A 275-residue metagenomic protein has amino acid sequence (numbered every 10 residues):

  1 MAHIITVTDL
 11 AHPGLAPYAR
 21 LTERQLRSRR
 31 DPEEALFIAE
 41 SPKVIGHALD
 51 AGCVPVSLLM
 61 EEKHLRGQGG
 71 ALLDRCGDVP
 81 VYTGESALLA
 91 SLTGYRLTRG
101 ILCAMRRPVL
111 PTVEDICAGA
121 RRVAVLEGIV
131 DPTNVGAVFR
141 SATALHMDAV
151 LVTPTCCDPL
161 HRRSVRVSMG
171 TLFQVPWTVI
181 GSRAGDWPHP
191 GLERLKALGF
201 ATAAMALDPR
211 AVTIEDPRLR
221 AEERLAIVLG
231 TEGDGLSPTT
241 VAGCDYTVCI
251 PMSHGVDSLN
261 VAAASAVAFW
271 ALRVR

Functional and structural regions predicted by a protein language model:
M1-A71, C156-C157: Boundary-proximal intrinsically disordered activation/regulatory segments immediately upstream of a helical core
I5, T83, R106-R210: RNA substrate-binding interface of SAM-dependent RNA methyltransferases
L49, R75, K196-A197: Anion (oxyanion) recognition and catalysis
G67-D78, T240: Short, aromatic/basic amphipathic alpha-helical patches
L73-G94, T178: A glycine-rich helix N-cap at a beta->alpha junction
I101-C103, S141-L145, P159-F173, P238-R275: Structured adenosyl-cofactor binding patch, chiefly the S-adenosyl-L-methionine
A203-H254: Active-site/ligand-binding-proximal alpha/beta "capping" segment
